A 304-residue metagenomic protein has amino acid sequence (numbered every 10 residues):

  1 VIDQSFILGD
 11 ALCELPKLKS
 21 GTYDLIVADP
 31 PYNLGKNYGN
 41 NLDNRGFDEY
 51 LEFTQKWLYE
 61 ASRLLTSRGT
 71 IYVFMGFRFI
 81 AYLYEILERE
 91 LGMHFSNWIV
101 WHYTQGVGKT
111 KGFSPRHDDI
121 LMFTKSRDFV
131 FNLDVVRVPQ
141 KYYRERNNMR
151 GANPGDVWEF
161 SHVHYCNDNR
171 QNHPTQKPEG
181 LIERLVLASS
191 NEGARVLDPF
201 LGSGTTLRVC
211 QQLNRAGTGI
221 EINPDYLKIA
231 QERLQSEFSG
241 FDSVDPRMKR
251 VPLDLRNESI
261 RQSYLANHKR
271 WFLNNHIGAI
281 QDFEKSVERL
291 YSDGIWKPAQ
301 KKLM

Functional and structural regions predicted by a protein language model:
V1-I229, L303-M304: Core catalytic lobe of class I
I229-M304: PRPP-dependent phosphoribosyltransferase catalytic core
